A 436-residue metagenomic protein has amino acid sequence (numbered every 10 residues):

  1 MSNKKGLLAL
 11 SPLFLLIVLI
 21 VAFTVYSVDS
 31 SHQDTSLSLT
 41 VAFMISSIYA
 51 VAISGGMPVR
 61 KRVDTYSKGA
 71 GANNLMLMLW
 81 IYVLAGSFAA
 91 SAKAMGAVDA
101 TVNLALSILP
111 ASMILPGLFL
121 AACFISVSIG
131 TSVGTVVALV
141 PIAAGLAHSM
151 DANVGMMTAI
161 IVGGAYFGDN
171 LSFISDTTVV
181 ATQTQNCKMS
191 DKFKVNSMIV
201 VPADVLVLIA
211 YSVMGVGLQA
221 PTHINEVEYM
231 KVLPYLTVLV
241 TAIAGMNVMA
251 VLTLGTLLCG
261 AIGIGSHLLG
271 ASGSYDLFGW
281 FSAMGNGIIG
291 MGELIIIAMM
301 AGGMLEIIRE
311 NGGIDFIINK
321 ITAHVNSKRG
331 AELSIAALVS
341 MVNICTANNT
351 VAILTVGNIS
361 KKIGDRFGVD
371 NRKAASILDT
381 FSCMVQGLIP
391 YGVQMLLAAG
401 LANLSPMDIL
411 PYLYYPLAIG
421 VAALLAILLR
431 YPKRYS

Functional and structural regions predicted by a protein language model:
S2-K5, S27-V41, G69-N73, A105-P110 (+4 more regions): Interfacial loop-to-helix junctions that mark the boundaries of transmembrane helices in multi-pass membrane
L8-V21, Q33-G55, M78-L84, P116 (+5 more regions): Hydrophobic mid-bilayer segments of alpha-helices in multi-pass membrane transport proteins, especially secondary
L39-M44, V51-A52, V63-G96, S112 (+5 more regions): Core transmembrane alpha-helical segments of multi-pass membrane transporters/permeases
A72-M78, N103-L120, A147-M157, N225-L233 (+4 more regions): Membrane-interfacial loop-to-helix junctions in multi-pass transporters
L79-A89, L109-I142, I321-I359, L378: Hydrophobic alpha-helical transmembrane segments of multi-pass integral membrane proteins, predominantly secondary
I81, S112-I125, D151-F167, G330-N343 (+2 more regions): Alpha-helical transmembrane segments of multi-pass membrane proteins
G134-L146, V162, F173-C187, T350-G364 (+1 more regions): Re-entrant/interfacial helical elements at transmembrane boundaries that shape and gate the permeation pathway
G163-Y166, N170-N225, M230, L388 (+1 more regions): Juxtamembrane and boundary regions of transmembrane helices in multi-pass small-molecule transporters and channels
